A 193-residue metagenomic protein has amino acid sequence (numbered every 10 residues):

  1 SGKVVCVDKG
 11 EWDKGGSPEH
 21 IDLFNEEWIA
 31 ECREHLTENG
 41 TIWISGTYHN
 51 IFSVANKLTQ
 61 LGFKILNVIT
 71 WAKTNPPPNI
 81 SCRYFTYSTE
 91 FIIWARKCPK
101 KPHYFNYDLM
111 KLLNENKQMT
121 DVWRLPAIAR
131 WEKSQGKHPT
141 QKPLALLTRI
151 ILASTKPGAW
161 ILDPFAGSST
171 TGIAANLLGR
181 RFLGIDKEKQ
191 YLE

Functional and structural regions predicted by a protein language model:
S1-L192: Core catalytic lobe of class I
